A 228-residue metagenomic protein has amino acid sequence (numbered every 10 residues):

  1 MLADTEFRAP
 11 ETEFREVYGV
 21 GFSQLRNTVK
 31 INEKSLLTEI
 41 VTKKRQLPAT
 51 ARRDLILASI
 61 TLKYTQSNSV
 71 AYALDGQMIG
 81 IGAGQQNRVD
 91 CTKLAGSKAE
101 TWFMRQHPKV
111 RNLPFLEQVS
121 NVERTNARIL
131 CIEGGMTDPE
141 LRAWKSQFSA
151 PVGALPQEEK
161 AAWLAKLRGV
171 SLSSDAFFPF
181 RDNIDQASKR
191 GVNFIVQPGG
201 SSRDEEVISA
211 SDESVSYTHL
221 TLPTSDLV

Functional and structural regions predicted by a protein language model:
M1-S69, A73-G80, N87-L167: Long, structured protein-protein interaction/assembly regions in large complexes
L2-D4, V196-G200, L220: Short beta->alpha connector loops at strand-helix junctions that form conserved, small/polar/Pro-enriched
S149, G153, A165-R203: Extracellular/luminal Protease-associated
V192-N193, S214-S216: A short helix->loop->beta-strand "cap" motif at the edges of active sites that frequently abuts
T218-T224: Conserved small/polar residues in nucleotide/adenosyl-binding loops
